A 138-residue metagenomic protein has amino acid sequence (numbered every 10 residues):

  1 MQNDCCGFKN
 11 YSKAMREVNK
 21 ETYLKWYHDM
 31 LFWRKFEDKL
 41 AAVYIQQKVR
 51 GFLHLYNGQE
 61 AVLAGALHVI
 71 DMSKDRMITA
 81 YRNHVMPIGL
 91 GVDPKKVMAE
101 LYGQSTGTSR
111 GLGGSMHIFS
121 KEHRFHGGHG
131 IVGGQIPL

Functional and structural regions predicted by a protein language model:
M1-C5, K13: Short, basic, low-complexity termini and linkers enriched in Ser/Thr/Gly/Pro that act as targeting/leader peptides
F8, M15-V18: Non-catalytic accessory segments adjacent to catalytic cores
N10-S12, E122: A short small-residue
E17, W33-L40: Conserved N-terminal diphosphate/IPP-binding helix and adjacent helical/loop segment of trans-prenyltransferase domains
E21: Active-site-facing substrate-recognition patch
L24-Y27: Hydrophobic alpha-helical segments at protein termini of multi-pass membrane proteins
D38-A41, K48-L138: Cofactor-binding active-site loop characterized by glycine-rich and histidine/acidic residues
